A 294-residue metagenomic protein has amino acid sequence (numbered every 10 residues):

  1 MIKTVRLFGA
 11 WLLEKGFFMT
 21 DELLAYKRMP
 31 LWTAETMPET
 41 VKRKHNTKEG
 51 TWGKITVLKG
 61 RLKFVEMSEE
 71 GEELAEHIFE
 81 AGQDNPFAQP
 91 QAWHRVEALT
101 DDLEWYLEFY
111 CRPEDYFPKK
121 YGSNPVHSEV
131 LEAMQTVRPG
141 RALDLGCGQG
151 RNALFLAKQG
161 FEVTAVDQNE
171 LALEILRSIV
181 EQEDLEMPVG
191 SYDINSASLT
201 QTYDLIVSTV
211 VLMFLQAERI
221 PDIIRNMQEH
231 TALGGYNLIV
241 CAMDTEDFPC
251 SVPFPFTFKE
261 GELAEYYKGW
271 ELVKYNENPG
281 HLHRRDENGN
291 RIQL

Functional and structural regions predicted by a protein language model:
L12, C111-V137, L143, G148-S198 (+3 more regions): Class I (Rossmann-like) S-adenosyl-L-methionine-dependent methyltransferase catalytic domain, capturing the SAM-binding
L31-G50: Conserved short histidine dyad/triad with adjacent acidic residue
G53-K63: Short, conserved beta-strand element in jelly-roll/cupin
E69-P90: Short acidic-glycine-tyrosine-enriched beta hairpin
Q89-C111: Ligand-binding loop in jelly-roll beta-barrel domains
S198-I206: A short acidic, Gly/Pro-enriched loop at the edge of an enzyme's catalytic core that lines a small-molecule cofactor
L205-R219: A short SAM/SAH-binding and catalytic strip from SAM-dependent methyltransferases
P221-L233: A short glycine-rich, Lys/Arg-flanked "PGG" loop and its adjoining helix->strand segment in the class I
